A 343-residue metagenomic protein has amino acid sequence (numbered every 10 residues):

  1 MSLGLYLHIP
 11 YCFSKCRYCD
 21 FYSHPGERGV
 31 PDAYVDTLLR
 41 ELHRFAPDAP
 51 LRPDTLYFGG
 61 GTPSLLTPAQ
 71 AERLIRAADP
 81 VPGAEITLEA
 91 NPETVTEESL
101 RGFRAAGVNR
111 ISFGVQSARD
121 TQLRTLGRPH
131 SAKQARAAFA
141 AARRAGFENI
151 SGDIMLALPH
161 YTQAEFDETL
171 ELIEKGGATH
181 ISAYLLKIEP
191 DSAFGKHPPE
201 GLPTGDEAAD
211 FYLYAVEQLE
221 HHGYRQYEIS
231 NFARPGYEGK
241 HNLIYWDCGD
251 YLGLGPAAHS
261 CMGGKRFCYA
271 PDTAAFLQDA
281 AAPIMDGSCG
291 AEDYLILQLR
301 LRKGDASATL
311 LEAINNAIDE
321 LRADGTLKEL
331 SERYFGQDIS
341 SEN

Functional and structural regions predicted by a protein language model:
S2, S23-P47, R52-A306: C-terminal scaffold of the Radical SAM
L7: Conserved N-terminal Rossmann-fold NAD(P)-binding element of oxidoreductases
P10-S23: Local cysteine-cluster metal-coordination motifs and their immediate loop/turn environment, predominantly Fe-S cluster
C12, L38, I314: Conserved anionic group-binding/transfer micro-motifs
F13, R124, K328: Nucleotide phosphate-binding site architecture
F21, G127, E332-G336: A generic structural signal for secondary-structure junctions that act as hinges or helix/strand caps at the edges
Q278, K303-N343: Proline/Glycine/Serine-rich low-complexity intrinsically disordered segments that serve as flexible stalks/linkers
